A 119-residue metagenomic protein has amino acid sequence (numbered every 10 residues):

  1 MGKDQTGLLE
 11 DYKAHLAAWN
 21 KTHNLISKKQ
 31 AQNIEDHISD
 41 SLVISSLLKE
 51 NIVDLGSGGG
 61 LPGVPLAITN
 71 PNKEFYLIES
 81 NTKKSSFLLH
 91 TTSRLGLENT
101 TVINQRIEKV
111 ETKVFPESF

Functional and structural regions predicted by a protein language model:
M1-E50, H90-T100: Class I SAM-dependent transferase core
L42-F119: Conserved SAM/SAH cofactor-binding pocket of Class I
